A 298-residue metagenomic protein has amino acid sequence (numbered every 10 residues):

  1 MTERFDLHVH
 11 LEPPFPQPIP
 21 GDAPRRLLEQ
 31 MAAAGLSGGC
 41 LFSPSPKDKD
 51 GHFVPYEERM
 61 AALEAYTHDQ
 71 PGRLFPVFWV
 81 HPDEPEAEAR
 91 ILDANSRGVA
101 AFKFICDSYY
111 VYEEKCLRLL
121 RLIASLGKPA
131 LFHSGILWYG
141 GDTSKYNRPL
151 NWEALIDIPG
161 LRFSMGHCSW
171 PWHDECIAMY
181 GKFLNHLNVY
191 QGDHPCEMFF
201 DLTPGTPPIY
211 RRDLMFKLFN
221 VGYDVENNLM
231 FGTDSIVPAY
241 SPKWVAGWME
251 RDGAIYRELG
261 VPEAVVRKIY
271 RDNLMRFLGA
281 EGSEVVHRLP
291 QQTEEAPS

Functional and structural regions predicted by a protein language model:
M1-H10, F15-G38, L92, D224-N228 (+1 more regions): Mid-to-C-terminal alpha-helical segments outside catalytic/metal-binding sites
M1-P18, E57-W79: Mobile, glycine- and charge-enriched loop segments and immediately flanking short secondary-structure elements within
F5-L7, C40-S43, V77-W79, K103 (+3 more regions): Active-site neighborhood of phospho(di)ester-bond hydrolases with catalytic His/Asp-centered motifs
H8, M31, L63, T67 (+6 more regions): Conserved, mostly hydrophobic/aromatic
P13-D22, K47-E57, V80-A87, S108-E114 (+4 more regions): Acidic-and-aromatic substrate-binding clefts and catalytic sites of carbohydrate-active enzymes
R25-G51, R73-W79, A100-F104: Divalent metal-dependent hydrolysis catalytic cores, especially in the metallo-beta-lactamase
L41-D50, E58, T67-D83, F219-Y223 (+1 more regions): Metal-cofactor-binding active-site regions of metalloenzymes
A101, E113-F231: Catalytic pocket-lining loop regions of alpha/beta-barrel enzymes, especially the amidohydrolase/enolase/GH5 lineages
